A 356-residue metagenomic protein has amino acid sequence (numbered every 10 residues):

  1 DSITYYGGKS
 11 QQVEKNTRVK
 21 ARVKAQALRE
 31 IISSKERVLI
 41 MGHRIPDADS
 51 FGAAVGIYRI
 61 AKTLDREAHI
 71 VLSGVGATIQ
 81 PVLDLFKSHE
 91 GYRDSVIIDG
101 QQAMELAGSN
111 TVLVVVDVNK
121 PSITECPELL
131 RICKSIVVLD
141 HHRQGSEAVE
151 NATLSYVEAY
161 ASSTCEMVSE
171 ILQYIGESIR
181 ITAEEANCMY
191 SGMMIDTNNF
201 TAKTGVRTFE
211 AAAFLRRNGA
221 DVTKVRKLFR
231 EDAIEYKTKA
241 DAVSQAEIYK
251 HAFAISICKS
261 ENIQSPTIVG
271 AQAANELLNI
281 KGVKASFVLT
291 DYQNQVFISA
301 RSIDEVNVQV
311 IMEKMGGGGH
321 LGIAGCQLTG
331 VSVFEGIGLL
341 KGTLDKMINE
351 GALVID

Functional and structural regions predicted by a protein language model:
D1-A21: Regulatory and interdomain segments flanking nucleotide-handling catalytic cores in signaling/defense enzymes
G7, F51-A53, Q80-D84, C126-E128 (+2 more regions): Short acidic, glycine/serine/threonine-rich loops at helix termini
N16-I97, Q101-V112, Y190, I195-D356: Hydrophobic helix-and-loop "lid/oligomerization" segment in the mid-to-C-terminal part of catalytic domains
I57, L130-C133, L154-S155, A211: Glycine-rich, phosphate-binding/catalytic loops in enzymes
H89, V96-I97, S135, S169 (+1 more regions): Ribokinase/PfkB-type carbohydrate-kinase core domain
I97-N151: Active-site cofactor/cluster-binding pocket
V114, S135-L139, L154-V157, A254 (+1 more regions): Hydrophobic/aromatic beta-strand patches that form the interior of the parallel beta-sheet core in alpha/beta enzyme
H141-A212: Short alpha-helices
